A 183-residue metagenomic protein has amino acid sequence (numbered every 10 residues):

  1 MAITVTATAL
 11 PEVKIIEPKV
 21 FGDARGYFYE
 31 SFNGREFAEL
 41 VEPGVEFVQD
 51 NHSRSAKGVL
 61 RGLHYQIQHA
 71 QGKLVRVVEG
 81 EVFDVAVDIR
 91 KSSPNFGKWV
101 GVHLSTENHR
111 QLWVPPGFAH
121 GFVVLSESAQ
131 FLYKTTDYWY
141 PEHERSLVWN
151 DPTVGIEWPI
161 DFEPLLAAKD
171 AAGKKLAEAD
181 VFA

Functional and structural regions predicted by a protein language model:
M1-E107, S126-S128, Y133-A183: Non-catalytic, conserved peripheral segments adjacent to functional cores
L112, H120-L125: Short beta-strand His + acidic residue motifs that chelate non-heme Fe in jelly-roll/DSBH and cupin folds
